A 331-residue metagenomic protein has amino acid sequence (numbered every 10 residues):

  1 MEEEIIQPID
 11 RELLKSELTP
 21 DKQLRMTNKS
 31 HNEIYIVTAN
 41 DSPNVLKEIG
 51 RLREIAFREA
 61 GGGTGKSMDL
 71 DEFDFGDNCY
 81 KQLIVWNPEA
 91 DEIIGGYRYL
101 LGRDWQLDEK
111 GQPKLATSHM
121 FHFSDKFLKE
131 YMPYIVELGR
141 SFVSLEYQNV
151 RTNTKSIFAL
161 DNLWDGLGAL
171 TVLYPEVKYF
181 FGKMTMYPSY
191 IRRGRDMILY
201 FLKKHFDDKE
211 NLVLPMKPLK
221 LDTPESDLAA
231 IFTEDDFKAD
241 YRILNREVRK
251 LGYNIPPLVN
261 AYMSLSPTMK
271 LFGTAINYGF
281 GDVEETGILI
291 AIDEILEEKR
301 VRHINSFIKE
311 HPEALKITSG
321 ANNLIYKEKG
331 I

Functional and structural regions predicted by a protein language model:
E2-N40: Conserved N-terminal entry element of GNAT/NAT acetyltransferase domains
E2-S16, P43, R58, L228-I331: Intrinsically disordered, low-complexity, positively biased terminal segments
E4, P8, A39-G50, I157 (+2 more regions): Generic detection of long, well-ordered alpha-helical segments
M26-D71, F75, K81-L101: Short amphipathic alpha-helix that is part of the acyltransferase structural core
T38-D41, N87-E89, R98-R103, R140-F142 (+3 more regions): Short, flexible loop/turn elements at secondary-structure junctions
T64, D104-T268: Acyl-donor binding region in acyl/amide transferases
D74-I84, L107, M269-K270, F280-T286: A short helix-loop-beta-strand connector motif used in the catalytic cores of GNAT acetyltransferases and, in some
A90-I94, P133-V136, M269, V283: Coil-to-beta-strand transition motifs
